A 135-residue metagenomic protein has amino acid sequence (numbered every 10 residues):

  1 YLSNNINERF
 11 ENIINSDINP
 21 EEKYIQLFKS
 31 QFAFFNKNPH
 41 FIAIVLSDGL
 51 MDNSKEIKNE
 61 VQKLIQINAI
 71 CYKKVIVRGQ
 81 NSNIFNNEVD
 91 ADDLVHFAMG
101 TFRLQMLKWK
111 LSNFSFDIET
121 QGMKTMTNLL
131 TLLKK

Functional and structural regions predicted by a protein language model:
Y1-E11, I25-K29, A69: An amphipathic alpha-helix adjacent to DNA-recognition modules
S3, Y24, L46, K58-A69 (+2 more regions): Amphipathic, non-transmembrane alpha-helical scaffold segments
E11-H40, A91-A98, E119: Hydrophobic alpha-helical connector segments
I13, V45, G49, W109-N113: Secondary-structure edge/capping motif, primarily at the C-terminal ends of alpha-helices and the immediately following
P20, I57, V61-L64, I118 (+1 more regions): Residue-level preference for long, well-ordered alpha-helices that form the structural scaffold of enzyme catalytic
Q26-K37, I70-R78, S82, M99-T101 (+2 more regions): C-terminal peripheral helix-coil segments that are non-catalytic and often amphipathic
N36-E56: Amphipathic alpha-helical segments used for helix-helix packing
